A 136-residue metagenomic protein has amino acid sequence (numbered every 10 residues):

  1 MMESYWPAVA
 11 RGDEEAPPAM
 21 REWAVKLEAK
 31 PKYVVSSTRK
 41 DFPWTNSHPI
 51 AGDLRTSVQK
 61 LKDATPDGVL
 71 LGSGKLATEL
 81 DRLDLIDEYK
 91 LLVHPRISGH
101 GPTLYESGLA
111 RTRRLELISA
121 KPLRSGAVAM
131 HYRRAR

Functional and structural regions predicted by a protein language model:
M1-R136: Enzymes that bind and transform nitrogen-containing heteroaromatic metabolites
